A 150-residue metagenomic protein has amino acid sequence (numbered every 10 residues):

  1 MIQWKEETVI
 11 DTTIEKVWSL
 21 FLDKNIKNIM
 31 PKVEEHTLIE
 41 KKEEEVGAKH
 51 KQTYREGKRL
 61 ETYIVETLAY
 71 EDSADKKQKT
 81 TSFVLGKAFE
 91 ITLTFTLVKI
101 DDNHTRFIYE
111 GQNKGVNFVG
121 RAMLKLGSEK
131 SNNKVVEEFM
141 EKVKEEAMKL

Functional and structural regions predicted by a protein language model:
M1-E45: Hydrophobic ligand-binding cavity/cleft-lining segments
I2-K5, L60-V65, A88-T94: Short, surface-exposed coil-to-beta transition loops
E7-D11, T37, T53, E66 (+1 more regions): Generic structural detector for well-ordered beta-strands
T13, E43, D72-S73, I100-N103: Short strand-connecting beta-turns/loops that link adjacent beta-strands
K16-F21, I26, H50, T67 (+3 more regions): Hydrophobic pocket/interface hotspot
K16-W18, I29, L60-T62, D75 (+1 more regions): Short acidic, gly/pro-rich beta-turn/loop elements at beta-sheet edges and active-site/ligand-binding grooves
L38-G86, E138-L150: Glycine-rich portal/gate segments that line the openings of hydrophobic small-molecule binding cavities
S82-E137: Beta-strand/loop substructures that line and gate deep hydrophobic ligand-binding cavities in soluble
